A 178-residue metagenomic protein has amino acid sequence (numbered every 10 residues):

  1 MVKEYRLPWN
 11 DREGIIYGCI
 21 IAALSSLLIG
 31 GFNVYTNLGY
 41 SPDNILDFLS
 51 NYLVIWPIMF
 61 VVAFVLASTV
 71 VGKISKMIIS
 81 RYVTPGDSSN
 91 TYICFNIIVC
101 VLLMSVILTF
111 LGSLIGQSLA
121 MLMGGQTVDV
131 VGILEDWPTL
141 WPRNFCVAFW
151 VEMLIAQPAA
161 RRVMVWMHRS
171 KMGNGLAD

Functional and structural regions predicted by a protein language model:
M1-D178: Juxtamembrane/disordered regions of integral membrane proteins
